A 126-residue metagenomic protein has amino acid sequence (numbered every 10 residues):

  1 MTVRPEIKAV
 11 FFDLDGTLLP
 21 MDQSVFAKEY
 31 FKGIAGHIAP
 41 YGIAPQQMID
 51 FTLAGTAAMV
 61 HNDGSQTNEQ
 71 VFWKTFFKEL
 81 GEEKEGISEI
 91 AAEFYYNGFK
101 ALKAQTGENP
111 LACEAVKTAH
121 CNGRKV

Functional and structural regions predicted by a protein language model:
M1-V10, C113-C121: Asp-based, Mg2+/Mn2+-dependent phosphohydrolase catalytic module
T2-F12, T17-F51: Active-site neighborhood of HAD-like aspartate-dependent phosphohydrolases
L19-P20, A57-M59, F99-L102: A short, structure-level motif marking secondary-structure boundaries and short turns
D22-V25, G64, K103: Short, solvent-exposed loop/turn segments at secondary-structure boundaries
E29, G33, V71-T75, E114: Alpha-helical elements of Rossmann-like donor-binding domains used by nucleotide-donor carbohydrate transfer enzymes
G42, G81, H120-G123: Glycine-centered loop/turn motif at secondary-structure junctions
A54-Y96: A metal-dependent, Asp-based hydrolase signature
I90-Y96, A101-G107, A112-V126: Substrate-recognition element of Asp-dependent hydrolases with the DxDx(T/V) motif
